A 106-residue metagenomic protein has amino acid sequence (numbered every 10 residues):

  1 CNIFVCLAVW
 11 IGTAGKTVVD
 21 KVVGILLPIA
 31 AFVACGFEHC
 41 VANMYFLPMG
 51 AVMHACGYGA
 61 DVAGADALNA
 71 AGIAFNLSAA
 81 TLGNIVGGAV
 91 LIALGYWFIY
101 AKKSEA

Functional and structural regions predicted by a protein language model:
C1-A106: Alpha-helical transmembrane segments and their helix-helix packing motifs
